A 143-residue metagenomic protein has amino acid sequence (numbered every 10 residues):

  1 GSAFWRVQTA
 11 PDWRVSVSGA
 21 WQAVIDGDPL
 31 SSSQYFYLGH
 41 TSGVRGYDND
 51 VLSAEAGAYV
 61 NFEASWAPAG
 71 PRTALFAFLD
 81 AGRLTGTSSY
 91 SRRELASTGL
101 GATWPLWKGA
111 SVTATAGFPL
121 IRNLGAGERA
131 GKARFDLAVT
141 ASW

Functional and structural regions predicted by a protein language model:
G1-A81, T85-G86, G127, L137-S142: C-terminal outer-membrane beta-barrel translocator/porin domains of Gram-negative envelope proteins and their
S16-S18, S97, T115: Secondary-structure boundary/capping motif
E55-Y59, L95-G99, K132-R134: Transmembrane beta-barrel architecture of outer-membrane proteins
A69, G82-G86, W107-G109, P119-R122: Short Gly/Pro-enriched loop/turn and capping motifs at secondary-structure junctions
S91-V112: C-terminal structured "cap/appendage" subdomains that terminate the fold
A102-W104, G109, G131-W143: Outer-membrane beta-barrel "beta-signal"
V112, A116-R134: Outer-membrane beta-barrel translocator/channel fold
